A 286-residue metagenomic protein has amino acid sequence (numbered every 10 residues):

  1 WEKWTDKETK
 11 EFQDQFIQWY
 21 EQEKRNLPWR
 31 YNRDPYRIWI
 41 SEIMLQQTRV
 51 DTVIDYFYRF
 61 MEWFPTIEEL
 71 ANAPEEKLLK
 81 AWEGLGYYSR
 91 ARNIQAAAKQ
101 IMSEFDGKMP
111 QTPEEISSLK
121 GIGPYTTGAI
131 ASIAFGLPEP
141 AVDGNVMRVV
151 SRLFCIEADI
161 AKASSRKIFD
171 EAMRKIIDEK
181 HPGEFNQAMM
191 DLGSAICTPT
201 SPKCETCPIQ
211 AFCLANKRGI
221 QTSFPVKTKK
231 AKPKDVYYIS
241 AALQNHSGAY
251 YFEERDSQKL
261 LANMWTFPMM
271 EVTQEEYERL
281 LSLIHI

Functional and structural regions predicted by a protein language model:
W1-E8, Q15, W19-K203, I209-R218 (+1 more regions): Catalytic cores of DNA base-excision repair glycosylases
F12-Q13, Q22, K234, L260: A generic structural signal for short, non-catalytic loop/turn and secondary-structure boundary residues
R33, G86, A134, P233 (+2 more regions): Structured beta->alpha junctions
E179, G183, S201, K232-D235 (+3 more regions): Alpha-helix initiation and capping sites
C213-L214, S257-L260, Q274: Short, catalytically relevant binding-site loops at active-site mouths
T222-M269: N-terminal strand-loop-strand
M269-L280: N-terminal phosphate-binding loop and adjacent alpha-helix
I284-I286: Conserved small/polar residues in nucleotide/adenosyl-binding loops
